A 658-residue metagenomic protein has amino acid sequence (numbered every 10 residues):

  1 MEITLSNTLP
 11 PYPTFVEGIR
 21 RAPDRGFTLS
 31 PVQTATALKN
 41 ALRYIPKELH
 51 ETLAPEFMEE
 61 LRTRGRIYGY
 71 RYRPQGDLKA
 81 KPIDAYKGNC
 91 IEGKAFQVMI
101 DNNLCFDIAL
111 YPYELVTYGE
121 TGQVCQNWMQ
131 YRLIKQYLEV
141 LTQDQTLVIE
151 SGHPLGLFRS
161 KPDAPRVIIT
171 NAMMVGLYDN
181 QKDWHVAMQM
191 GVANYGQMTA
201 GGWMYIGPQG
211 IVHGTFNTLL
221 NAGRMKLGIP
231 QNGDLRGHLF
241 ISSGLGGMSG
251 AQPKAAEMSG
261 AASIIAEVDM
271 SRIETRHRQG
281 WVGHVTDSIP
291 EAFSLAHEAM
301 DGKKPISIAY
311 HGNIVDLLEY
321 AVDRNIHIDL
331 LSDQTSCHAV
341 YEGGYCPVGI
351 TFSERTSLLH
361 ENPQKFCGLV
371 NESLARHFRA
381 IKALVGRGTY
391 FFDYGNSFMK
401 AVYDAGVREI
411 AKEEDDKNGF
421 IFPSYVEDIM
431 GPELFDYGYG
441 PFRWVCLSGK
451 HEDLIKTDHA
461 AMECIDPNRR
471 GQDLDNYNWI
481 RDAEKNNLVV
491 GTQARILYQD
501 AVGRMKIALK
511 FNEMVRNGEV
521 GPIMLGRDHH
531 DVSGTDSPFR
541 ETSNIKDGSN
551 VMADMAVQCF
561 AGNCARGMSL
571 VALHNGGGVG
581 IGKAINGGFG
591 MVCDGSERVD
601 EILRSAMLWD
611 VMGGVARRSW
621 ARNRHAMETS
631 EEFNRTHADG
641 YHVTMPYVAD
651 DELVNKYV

Functional and structural regions predicted by a protein language model:
M1-G214, L220, R224-L227, Q231-N232 (+4 more regions): N-terminal ligand-binding/catalytic initiation module
D101-C105, P112-Y113, V186, V192-T199 (+10 more regions): Catalytic cofactor-binding cores of redox enzymes
V140-Q145, G260-A261, H327-L330, A383-Y390 (+3 more regions): Structural alpha-beta junctions
T146-S151, I169-T170, S242, I265-A266 (+5 more regions): General beta-strand structural signal in soluble alpha/beta enzymes
Q197-L220, R224, R236-L239, L245-G302 (+7 more regions): Catalytic or ion-translocation cores adjacent to nucleophile or general acid/base/metal-coordination motifs in diverse
E257-S259, V322-H327, V348, V407-A411 (+3 more regions): Short, solvent-exposed amphipathic alpha-helical segments in soluble enzyme and RNA/protein-processing domains
P290-I507: Core active-site phosphate/anionic-ligand binding loop and the adjoining beta-turn-alpha structural block in enzyme
